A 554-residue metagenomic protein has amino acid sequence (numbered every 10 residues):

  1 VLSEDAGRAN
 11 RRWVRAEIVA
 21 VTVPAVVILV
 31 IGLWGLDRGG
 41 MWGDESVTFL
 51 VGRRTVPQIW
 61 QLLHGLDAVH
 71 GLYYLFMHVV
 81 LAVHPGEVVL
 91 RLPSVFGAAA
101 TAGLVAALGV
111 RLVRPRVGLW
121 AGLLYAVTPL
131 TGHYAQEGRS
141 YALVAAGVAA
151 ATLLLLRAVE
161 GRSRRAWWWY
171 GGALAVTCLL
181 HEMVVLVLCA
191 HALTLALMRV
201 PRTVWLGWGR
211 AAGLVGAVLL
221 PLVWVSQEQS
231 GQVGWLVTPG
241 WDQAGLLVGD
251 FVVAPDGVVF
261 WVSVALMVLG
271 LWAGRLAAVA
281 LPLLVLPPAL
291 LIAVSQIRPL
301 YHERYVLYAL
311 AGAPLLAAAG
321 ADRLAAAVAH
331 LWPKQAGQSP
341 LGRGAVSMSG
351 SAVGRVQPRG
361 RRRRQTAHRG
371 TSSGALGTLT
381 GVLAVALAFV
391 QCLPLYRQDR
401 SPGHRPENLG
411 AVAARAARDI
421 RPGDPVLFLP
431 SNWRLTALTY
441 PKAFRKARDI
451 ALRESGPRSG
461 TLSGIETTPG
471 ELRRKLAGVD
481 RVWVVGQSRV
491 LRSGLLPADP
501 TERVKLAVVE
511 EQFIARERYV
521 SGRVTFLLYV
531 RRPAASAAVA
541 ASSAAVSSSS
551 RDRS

Functional and structural regions predicted by a protein language model:
V1-V14, A327-S372: Membrane-interfacial, low-structure loops and terminal tails that flank and connect transmembrane helices in multi-pass
L2-A6, W13-A329, G377-A534: Membrane-proximal helix-loop-helix interfaces that form the catalytic/acceptor-binding platform of multi-pass membrane
A68, A82, L143, L179 (+8 more regions): Intrinsically disordered, low-complexity regions enriched for glutamine and histidine
S536, A541-S550: Serine-biased, low-complexity intrinsically disordered segments, primarily in secretory-pathway proteins
